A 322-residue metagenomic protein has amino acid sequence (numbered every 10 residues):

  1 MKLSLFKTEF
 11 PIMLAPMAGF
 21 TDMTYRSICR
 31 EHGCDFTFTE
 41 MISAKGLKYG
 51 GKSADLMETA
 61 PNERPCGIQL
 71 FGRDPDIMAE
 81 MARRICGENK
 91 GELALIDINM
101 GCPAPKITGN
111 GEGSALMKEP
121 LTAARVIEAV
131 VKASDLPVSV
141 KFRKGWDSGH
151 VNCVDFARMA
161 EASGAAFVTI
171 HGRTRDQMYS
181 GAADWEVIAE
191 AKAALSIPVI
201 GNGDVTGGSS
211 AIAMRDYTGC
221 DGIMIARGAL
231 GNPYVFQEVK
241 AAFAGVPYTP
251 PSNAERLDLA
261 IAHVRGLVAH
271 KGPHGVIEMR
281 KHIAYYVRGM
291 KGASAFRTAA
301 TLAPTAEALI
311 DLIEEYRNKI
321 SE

Functional and structural regions predicted by a protein language model:
M1-K2, T8, I12-M13, A18 (+6 more regions): Alpha/beta catalytic cores of nucleotide-metabolism and tRNA/nucleoside-modifying enzymes
K2-L3, M17-G91: Glycine-rich, positively charged N-terminal anion/phosphate-binding segment
I12-P16, T37-T39, C66-L70, I96 (+4 more regions): Hydrophobic faces of well-ordered beta-strands that scaffold small-molecule active sites in alpha/beta enzyme cores
M17-G19, I42-A44, F71-R73, G101-P103 (+4 more regions): Active-site beta-loop-alpha junctions enriched in small/polar residues
D55-L56, G111-M117: Short glycine-enriched, charge-decorated loop/helix-capping segments at active-site entrances that position
L70, S114-A115, S180, Y248 (+2 more regions): Pocket-edge positions in alpha/beta enzyme catalytic cores
A79-E112, P120-I197: Alpha/beta enzyme core
